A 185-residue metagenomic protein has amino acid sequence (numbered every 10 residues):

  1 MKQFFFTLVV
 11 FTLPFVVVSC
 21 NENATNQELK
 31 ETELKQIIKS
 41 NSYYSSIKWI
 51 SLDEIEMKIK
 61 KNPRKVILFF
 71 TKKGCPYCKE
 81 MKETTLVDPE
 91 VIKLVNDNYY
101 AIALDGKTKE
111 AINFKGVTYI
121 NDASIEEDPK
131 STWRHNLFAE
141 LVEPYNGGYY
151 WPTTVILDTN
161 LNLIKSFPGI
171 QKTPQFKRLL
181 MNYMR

Functional and structural regions predicted by a protein language model:
F4-P14: Sec-dependent N-terminal signal peptides
V17-S19: C-terminal motif of bacterial Sec signal peptides marking the signal peptidase cleavage site
T25-M57: N-terminal "domain-start" segment that seeds a small globular fold
K61-P76: Short active-site neighborhood of thiol/selenol oxidoreductases, capturing the structured segment around
K73-E80, T153-V155: C-type cytochrome heme c attachment motif
P89-V91, N96-T153, L157-L163, N182-Y183: Thioredoxin-like thiol-disulfide oxidoreductase module
I170-K172: A short acidic/small-residue loop/turn micro-motif
